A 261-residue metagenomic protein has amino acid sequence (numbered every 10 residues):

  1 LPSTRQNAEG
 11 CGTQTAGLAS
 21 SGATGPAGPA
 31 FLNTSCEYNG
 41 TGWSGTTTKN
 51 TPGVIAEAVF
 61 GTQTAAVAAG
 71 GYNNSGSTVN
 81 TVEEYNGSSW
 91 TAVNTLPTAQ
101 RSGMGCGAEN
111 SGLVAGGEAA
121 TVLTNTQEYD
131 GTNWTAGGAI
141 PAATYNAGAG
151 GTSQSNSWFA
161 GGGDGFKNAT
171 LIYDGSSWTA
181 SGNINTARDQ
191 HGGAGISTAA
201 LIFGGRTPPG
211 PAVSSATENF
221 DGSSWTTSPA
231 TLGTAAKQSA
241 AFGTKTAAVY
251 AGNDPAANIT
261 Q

Functional and structural regions predicted by a protein language model:
L1-Q261: Polar, enzyme-active/binding microenvironments
